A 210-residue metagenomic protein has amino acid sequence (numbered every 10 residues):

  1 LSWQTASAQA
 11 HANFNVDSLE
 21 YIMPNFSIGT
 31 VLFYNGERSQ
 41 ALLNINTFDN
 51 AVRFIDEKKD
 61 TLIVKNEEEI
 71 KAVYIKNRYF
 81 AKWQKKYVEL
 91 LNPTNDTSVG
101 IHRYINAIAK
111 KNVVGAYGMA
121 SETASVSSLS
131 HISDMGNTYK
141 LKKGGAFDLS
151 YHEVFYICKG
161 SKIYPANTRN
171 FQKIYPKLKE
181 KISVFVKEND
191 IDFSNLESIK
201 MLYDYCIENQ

Functional and structural regions predicted by a protein language model:
L1-A12, L202: Bacterial Sec-dependent N-terminal signal peptides
L1-S2, M23, E153-Y156: Short hydrophobic/aromatic-rich motifs at helix boundaries and adjacent loops
W3, N15, A146-S150: Short acidic/polar alpha-helix capping motifs at helix-coil junctions
H11-T61: N-terminal secretory signal peptides
I22, E67-K85, T168-E180, K187: Short alpha-helical interface patches
S39-I163: Aromatic-patch recognition
Y139-C206: A short, solvent-exposed beta-edge/loop patch
